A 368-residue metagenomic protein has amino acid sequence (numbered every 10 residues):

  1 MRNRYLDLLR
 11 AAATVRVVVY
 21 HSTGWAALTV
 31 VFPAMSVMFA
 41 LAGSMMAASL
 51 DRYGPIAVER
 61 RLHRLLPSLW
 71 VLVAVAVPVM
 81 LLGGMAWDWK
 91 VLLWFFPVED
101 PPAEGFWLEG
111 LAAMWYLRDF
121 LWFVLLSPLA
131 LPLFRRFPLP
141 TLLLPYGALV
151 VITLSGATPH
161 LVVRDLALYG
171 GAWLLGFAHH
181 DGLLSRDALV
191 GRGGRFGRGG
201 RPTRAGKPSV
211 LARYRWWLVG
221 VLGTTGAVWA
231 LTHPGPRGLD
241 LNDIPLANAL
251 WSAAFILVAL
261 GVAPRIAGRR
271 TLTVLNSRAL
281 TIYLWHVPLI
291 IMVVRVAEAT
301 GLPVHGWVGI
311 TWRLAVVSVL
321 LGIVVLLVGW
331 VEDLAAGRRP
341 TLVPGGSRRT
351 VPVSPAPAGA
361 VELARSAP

Functional and structural regions predicted by a protein language model:
M1-P368: Alpha-helical transmembrane segments and their immediate juxtamembrane cytosolic regions
